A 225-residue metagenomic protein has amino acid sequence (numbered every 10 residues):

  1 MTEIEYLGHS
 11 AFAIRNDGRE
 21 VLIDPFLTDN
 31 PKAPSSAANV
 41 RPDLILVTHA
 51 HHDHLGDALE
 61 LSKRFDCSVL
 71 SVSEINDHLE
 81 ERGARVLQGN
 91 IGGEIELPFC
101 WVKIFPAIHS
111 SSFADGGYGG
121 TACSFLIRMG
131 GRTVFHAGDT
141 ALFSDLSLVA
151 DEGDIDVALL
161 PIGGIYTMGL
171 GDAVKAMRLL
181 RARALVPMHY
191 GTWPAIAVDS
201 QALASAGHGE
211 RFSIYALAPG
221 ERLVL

Functional and structural regions predicted by a protein language model:
M1-E20, L27-N30, E96, K103 (+2 more regions): Zn-dependent metallo-beta-lactamase
E3, K63-S68, R132-V134: Short active-site oxyanion
A13-H51, G56-K63, E74, S110-Y118 (+1 more regions): Pre-active-site segment of Zn-dependent metallo-hydrolases
L22-P25, P42-A50, V69-S73, F135-T140 (+3 more regions): Active-site neighborhood of phospho(di)ester-bond hydrolases with catalytic His/Asp-centered motifs
D29-N30, H51-G56, N76-L79, G93-E96 (+5 more regions): Active-site environment of divalent metal-dependent phosphoester hydrolases
G56-F113, Y118: Glycine/small-residue-rich loop that forms an oxyanion/phosphate-binding "nest" at active or ligand-binding sites
S68, E80-E94, V174-L225: Binuclear metal-ion centers of metallo-dependent hydrolases, dominated by the metallo-beta-lactamase
S112-L179: Active-site-proximal loop/helix segments of hydrolase catalytic cores
